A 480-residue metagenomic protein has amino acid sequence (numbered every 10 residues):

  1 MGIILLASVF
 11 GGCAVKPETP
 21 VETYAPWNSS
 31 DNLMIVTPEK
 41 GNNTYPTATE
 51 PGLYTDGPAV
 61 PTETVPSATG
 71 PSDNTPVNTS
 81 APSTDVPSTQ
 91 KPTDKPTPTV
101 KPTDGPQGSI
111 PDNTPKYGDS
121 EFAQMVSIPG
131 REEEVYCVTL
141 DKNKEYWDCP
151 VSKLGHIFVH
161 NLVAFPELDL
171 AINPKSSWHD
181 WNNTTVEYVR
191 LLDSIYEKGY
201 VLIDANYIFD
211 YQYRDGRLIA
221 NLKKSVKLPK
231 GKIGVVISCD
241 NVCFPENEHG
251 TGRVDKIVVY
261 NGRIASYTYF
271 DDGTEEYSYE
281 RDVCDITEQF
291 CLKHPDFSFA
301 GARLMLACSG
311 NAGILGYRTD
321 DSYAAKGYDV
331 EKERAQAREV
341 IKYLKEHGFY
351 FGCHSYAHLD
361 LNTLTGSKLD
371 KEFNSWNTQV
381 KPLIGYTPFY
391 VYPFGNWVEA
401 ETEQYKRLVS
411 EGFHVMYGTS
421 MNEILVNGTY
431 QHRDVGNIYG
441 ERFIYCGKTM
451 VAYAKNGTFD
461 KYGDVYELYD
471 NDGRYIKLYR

Functional and structural regions predicted by a protein language model:
M1-D56, P61-P82, P87-T93, T99: Gram-positive cell-envelope targeting signals
P102: Acidic, histidine-bearing metal-coordination/catalytic regions of metal-dependent phosphoesterases
G108-A205, A220-I237, E248-H249, E346 (+1 more regions): C-terminal active-site subregion of NodB/CE4 polysaccharide deacetylases
I157-A171, R217-N221, P229-V235, V242-V398: Metal-dependent polysaccharide deacetylase catalytic core of the NodB/CE4 family, i.e., the active-site-bearing domain
N206, G310, S355, T419-S420: Residues at the C-termini of beta-strands that transition into short coil/loop
F209-D210: Functional beta-strand-loop-alpha-helix junction segments that form "active/interaction loops" within catalytic
R214: Interfacial juxtamembrane loops and adjacent helix segments that form the catalytic/substrate-binding surfaces
